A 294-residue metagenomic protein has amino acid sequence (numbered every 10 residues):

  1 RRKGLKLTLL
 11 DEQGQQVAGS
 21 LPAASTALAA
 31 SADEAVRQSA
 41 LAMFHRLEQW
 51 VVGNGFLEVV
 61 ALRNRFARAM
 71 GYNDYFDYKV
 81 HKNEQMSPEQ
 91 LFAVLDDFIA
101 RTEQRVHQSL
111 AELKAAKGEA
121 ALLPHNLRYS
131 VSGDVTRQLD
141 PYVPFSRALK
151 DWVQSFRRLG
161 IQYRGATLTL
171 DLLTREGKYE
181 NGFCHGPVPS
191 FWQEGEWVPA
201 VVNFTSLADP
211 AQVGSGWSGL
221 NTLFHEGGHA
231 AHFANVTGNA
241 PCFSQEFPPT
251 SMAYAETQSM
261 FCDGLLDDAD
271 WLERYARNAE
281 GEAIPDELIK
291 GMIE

Functional and structural regions predicted by a protein language model:
E12-A23, A30-S31, A35, A42 (+2 more regions): Active-site-proximal, well-structured secondary-structure segments within enzyme catalytic domains
V51-G55: Amphipathic, heptad-repeat-like alpha-helical segments
M86, L139, V143, L207-S218 (+1 more regions): Alpha-helix capping and helix-loop boundary segments enriched in small/acidic/polar residues
Y142, G160, A230-A240: ATPase nucleotide-binding head domains, primarily ABC-like/P-loop NTPase cores
D171-E180, Q245-A255: Beta-rich nucleic-acid/ligand-interaction surfaces
A211, W217-T237, S259-M260: Active-site recognition of the HExxH zinc-binding catalytic motif
A253-L266: An active-site-proximal "capping" alpha-helix that borders the catalytic cofactor pocket
G264-E294: Long, amphipathic alpha-helical stalk/connector segments used for oligomerization, subunit docking, or mechanical
